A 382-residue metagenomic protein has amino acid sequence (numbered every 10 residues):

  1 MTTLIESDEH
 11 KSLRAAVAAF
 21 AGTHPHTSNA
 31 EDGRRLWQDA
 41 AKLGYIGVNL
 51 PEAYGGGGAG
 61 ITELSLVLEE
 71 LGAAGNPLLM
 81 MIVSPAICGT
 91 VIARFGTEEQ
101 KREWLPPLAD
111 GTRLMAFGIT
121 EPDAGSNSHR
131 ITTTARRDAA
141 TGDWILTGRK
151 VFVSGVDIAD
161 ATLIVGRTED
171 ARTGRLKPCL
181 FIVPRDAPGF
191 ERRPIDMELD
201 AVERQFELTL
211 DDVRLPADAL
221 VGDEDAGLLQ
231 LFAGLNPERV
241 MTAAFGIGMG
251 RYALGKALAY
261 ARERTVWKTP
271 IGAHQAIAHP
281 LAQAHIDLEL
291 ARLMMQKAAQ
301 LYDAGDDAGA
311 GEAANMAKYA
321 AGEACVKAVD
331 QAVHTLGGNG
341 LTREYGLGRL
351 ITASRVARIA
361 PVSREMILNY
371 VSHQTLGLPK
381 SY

Functional and structural regions predicted by a protein language model:
M1-A74, L78, F95-Q100, P107-T112 (+3 more regions): Alpha-helical interface subdomain recognition
G44, V67-G72, G166, V183-A187 (+1 more regions): Short Ser/Thr-interspersed hydrophobic loop/turn segments at strand-loop and sheet-helix junctions that line or gate
L79-E99, G125, R137: N-terminal glycine-rich flavin-associated loop
G111-I119: A short, Trp-centered hydrophobic/proline-enriched beta-strand micro-motif
N127-T147, T342-G346: Cytochrome P450 C-terminal beta-domain/meander region
R130-T132, D186-P216: Flexible, small-/acidic-enriched active-site or ligand-binding loops
D143-R192: A short core secondary-structure module
F206-A233: A short, charged helix-loop
